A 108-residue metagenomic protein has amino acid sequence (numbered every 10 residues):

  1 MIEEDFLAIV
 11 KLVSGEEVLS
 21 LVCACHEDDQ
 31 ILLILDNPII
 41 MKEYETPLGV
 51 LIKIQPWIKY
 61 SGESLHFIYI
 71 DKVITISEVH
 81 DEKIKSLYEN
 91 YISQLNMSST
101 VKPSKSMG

Functional and structural regions predicted by a protein language model:
I2-G108: Conserved RNA-binding domains used in RNP assembly and mRNA/RNA metabolism
